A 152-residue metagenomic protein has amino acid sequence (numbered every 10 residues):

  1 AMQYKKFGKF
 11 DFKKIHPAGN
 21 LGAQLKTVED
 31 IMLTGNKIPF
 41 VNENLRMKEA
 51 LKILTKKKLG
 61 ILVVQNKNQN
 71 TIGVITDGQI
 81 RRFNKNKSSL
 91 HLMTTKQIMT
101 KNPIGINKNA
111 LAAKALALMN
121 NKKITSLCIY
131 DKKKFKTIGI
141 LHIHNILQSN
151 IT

Functional and structural regions predicted by a protein language model:
A1-G8, P17, K56, K85 (+1 more regions): Generic secondary-structure signature for well-ordered alpha-helical cores
Q3-L33: Internal, active-site/partner-interface "lid" segment
A23-K26, L33-N36, E49, K56-L59 (+2 more regions): Short gly/pro-enriched beta-turn/loop segments at secondary-structure junctions
Q24-I38, L92-P103: Bateman (tandem CBS) regulatory domains
F40-K58, N84-K87, G105-T125, I129-K133 (+2 more regions): The conserved cystathionine-beta-synthase
I61-V64, Q69-I104, K108-A110, K114: Helical hairpin unit composed of two closely spaced alpha helices linked by a short loop
G73-T76, I138-I146: Short hydrophobic beta-strand motif reused across regulatory alpha/beta modules
